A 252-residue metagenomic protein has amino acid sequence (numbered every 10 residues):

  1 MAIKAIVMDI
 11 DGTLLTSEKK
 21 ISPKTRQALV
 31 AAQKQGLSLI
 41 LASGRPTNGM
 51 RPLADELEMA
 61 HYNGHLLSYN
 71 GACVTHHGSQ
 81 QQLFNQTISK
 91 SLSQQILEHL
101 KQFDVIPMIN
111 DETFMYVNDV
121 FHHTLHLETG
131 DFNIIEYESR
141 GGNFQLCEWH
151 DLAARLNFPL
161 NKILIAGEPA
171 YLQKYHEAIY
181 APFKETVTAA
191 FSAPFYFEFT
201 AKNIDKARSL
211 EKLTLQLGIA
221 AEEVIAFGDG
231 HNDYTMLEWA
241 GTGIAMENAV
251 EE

Functional and structural regions predicted by a protein language model:
M1-I10, Q27-V30, K34: Non-catalytic pre-domain segments flanking phosphatase-related domains
K4-K19, I96, L237: Asp-based phosphoryl-transfer active-site loop
I6, L66, I106, G243-A245: Short, well-ordered beta-strand core segments
K19-G36, N85-L92, L146-H150, A201-L215 (+2 more regions): Short, acidic loop-to-helix structural element flanking the phosphoryl-transfer center in phosphate-processing enzymes
P23-G130: Active-site phosphate-binding/coordination module
K24, G49-P52, K174, S209 (+2 more regions): Phosphate- and divalent-cation-binding pockets in alpha/beta enzyme and binding domains that engage nucleotide-derived
G36-I40, Y62-G64, K162, E222-E223 (+1 more regions): Short active-site oxyanion
H99, F103-V105, N110-F227, H231 (+1 more regions): Conserved acidic, metal-coordinating active-site core of Asp-based, Mg2+-dependent phosphoryl-transfer enzymes
